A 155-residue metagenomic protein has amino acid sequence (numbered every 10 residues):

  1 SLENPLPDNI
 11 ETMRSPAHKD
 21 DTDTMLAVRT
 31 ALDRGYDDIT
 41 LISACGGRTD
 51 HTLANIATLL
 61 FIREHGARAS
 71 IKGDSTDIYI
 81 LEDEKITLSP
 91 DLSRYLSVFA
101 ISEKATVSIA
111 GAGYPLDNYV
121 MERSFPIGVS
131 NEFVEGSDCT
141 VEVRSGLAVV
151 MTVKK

Functional and structural regions predicted by a protein language model:
S1-E64: Acidic/Gly/His-enriched mid-domain segments of enzyme catalytic cores or analogous surface patches that mediate
N4-P7, L26-D33, R48-H51, D74-E82 (+2 more regions): Low-complexity, flexible helical/coil segments
M13-S15, I71, A100: Structural signal for conserved beta-strand scaffold positions within catalytic alpha/beta enzyme cores
R34-Y36, N55, E64-A67, D91-S93 (+2 more regions): Short gly/pro-enriched beta-turn/loop segments at secondary-structure junctions
I39, A69, A148: Hydrophobic anchor at the start of a short beta-strand that flanks the dinucleotide cofactor-binding loop
I42-A44, K72, F99: Short beta-strand segments
T58-P90, L96: Class I SAM-dependent methyltransferase SAM-binding "motif I" and its flanking Rossmann-like core
L81-K155: Long, charged alpha-helical interface segments
